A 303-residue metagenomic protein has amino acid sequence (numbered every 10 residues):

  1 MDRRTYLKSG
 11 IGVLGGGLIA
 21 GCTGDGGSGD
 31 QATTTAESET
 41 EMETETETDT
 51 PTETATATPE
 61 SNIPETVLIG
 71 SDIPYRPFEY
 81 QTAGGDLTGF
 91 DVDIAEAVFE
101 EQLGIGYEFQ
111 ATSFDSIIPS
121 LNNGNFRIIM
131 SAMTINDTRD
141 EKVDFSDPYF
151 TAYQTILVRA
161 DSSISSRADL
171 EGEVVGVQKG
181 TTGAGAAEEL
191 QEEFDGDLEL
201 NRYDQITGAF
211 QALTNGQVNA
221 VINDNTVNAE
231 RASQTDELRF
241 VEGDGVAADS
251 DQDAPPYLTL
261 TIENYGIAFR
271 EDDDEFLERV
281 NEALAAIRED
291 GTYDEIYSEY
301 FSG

Functional and structural regions predicted by a protein language model:
M1-T112, S116-D169, E173-G303: Terminal disorder- and signal-encoded targeting elements
